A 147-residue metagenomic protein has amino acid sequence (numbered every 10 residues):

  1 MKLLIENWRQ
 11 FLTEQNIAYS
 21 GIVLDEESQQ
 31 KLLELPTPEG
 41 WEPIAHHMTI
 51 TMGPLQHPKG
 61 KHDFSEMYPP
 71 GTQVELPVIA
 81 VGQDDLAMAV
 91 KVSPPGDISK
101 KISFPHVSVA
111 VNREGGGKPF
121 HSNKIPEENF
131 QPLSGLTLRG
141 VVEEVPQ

Functional and structural regions predicted by a protein language model:
M1-E14: Short acidic, low-complexity intrinsically disordered linear motifs used for protein-protein interactions
Q15-Q147: Histidine-dependent nucleotide/RNA phosphoesterase domain, centered on the 2H-phosphoesterase fold with its duplicated
